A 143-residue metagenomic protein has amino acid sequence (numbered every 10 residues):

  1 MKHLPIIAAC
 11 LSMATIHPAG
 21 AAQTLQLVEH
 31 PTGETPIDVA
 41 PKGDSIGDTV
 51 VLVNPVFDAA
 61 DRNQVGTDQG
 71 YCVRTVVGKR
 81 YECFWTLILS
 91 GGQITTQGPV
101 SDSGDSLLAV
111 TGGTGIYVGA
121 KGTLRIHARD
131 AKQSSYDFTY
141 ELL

Functional and structural regions predicted by a protein language model:
M1-L4: Positively charged n-region of N-terminal signal peptides that target proteins for export
I7-T15: Bacterial N-terminal signal peptides
G20-L143: Targeting-peptide/extracellular-domain and disordered-appendage signature
